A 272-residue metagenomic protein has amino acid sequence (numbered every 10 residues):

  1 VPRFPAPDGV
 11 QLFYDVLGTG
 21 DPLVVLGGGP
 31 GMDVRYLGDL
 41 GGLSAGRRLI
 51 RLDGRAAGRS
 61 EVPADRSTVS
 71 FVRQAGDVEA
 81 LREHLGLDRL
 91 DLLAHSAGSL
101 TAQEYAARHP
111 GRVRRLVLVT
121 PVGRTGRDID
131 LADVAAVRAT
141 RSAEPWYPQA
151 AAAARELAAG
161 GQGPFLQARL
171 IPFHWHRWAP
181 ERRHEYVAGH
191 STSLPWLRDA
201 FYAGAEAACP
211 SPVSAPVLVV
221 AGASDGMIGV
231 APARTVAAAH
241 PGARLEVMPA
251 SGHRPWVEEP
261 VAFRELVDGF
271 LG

Functional and structural regions predicted by a protein language model:
R3-P63, S67, L81-R82: Conserved HGGG/HGGXW glycine-rich cap/lid loop of the alpha/beta-hydrolase fold
G54-A97, E265: Active-site loop/oxyanion-hole signature of alpha/beta-hydrolase fold enzymes
D88-A132: Conserved hydrolase catalytic core segment
L116-E156: Flexible "cap/lid" loop of the alpha/beta hydrolase fold
A151-A200: Conserved alpha/beta-hydrolase catalytic His-Asp/Glu region
V213, V219-A221: Short beta-strand/loop motif that positions the catalytic acidic residue of the alpha/beta-hydrolase fold
S224-I228: Acidic catalytic loop of the alpha/beta-hydrolase fold
A243-G272: Catalytic active-site module of serine/aspartate enzymes centered on a nucleophile-bearing elbow/loop
